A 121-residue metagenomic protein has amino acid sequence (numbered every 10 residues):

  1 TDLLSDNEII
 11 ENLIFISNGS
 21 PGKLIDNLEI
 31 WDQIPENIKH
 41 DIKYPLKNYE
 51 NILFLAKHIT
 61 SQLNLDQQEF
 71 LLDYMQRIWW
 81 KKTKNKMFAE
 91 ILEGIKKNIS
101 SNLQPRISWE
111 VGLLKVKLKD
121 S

Functional and structural regions predicted by a protein language model:
T1-S121: Charged, glycine-rich active-site and insertion segments that engage polyanionic ligands
